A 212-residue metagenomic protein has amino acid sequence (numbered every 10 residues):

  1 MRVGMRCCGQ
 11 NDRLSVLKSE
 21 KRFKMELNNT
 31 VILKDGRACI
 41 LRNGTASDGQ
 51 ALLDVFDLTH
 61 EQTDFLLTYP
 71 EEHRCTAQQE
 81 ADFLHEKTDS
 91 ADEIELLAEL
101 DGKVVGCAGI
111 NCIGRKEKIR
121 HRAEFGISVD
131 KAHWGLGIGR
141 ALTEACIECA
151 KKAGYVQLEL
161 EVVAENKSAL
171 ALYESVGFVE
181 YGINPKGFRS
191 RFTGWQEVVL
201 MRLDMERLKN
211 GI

Functional and structural regions predicted by a protein language model:
C7-C8: Cysteine-centered motifs
E20-R37, R191-I212: Terminal substrate-recognition subdomain of acyl/acetyltransferases
C39-A51: A short beta-loop-alpha structural element at the N-terminal edge of CoA-dependent acyl/N-acetyltransferase catalytic
D54-E71: Helix-loop element at the rim of GNAT/NAT acetyltransferase active sites that forms part of the acceptor-substrate
E72-H121, G126-A132, T143, D204-L208: Acetyl-CoA-dependent GNAT
L136, R140, K152, E165-I183: Conserved active-site alpha-helix within GNAT-family acetyltransferase domains
T143, A150-E161: Conserved GNAT acetyl-CoA-binding A-motif
E159-V162, E174, V179-Q196: Conserved catalytic-core motifs of GNAT/GCN5-like acyltransferases
